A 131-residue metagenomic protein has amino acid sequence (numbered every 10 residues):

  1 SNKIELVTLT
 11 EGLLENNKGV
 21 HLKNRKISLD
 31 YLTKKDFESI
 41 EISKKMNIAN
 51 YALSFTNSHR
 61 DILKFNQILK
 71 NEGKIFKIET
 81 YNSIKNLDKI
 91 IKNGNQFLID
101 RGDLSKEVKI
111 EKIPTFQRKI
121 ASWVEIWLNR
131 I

Functional and structural regions predicted by a protein language model:
S1-I131: Non-catalytic helical/linker scaffolds that mediate oligomerization, partner binding, and domain coupling around large
